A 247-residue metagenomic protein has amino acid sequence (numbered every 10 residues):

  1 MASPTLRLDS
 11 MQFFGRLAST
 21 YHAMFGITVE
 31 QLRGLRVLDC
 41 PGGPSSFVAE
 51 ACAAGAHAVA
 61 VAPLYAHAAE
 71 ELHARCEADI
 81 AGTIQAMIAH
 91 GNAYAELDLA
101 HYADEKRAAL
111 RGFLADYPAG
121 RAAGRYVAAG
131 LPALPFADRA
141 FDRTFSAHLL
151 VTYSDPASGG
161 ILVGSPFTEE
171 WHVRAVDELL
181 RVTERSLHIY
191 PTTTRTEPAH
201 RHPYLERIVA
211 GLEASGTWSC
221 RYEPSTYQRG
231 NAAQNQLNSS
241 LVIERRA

Functional and structural regions predicted by a protein language model:
M1-G34, S46, E50-A54, A66-E77: Class I SAM-dependent methyltransferase Rossmann-like catalytic core, especially the SAM/SAH-binding loop
D39-P44: Conserved glycine-rich SAM-binding loop
A53, H57-G124: Class I S-adenosyl-L-methionine-dependent methyltransferase module
Y126, Y153-E178: A short, conserved alpha-helix within the catalytic core of class I
A129-F145: A short acidic, Gly/Pro-enriched loop at the edge of an enzyme's catalytic core that lines a small-molecule cofactor
A147-T152: Residues lining the SAM
A175-L179, T183-T193: Conserved beta-strand signature within the Rossmann-like core of class I S-adenosyl-L-methionine
R195-A247: Class I S-adenosyl-L-methionine
